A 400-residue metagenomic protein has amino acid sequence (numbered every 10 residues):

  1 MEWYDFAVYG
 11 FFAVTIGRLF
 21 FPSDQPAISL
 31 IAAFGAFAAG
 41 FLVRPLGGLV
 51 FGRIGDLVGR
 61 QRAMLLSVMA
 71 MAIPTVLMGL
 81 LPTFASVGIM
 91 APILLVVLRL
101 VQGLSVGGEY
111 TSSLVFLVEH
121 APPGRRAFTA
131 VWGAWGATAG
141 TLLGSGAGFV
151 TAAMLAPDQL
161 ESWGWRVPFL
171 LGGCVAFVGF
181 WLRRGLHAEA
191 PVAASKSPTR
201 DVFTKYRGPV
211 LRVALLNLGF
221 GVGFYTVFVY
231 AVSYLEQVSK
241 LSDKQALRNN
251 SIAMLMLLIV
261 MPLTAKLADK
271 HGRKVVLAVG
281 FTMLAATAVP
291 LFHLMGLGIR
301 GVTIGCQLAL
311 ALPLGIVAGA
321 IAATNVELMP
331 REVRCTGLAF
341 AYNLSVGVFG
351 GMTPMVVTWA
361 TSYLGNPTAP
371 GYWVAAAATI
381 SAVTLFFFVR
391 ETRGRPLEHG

Functional and structural regions predicted by a protein language model:
G10, R207-L257, G350-P354: Extracytoplasmic gate region of multi-pass secondary transporters
A13-L46: Extracellular/periplasmic helix-loop-helix junction of adjacent transmembrane segments in MFS-like secondary
G48-G59, M261-R273: Helix-to-loop junctions at the C-terminal end of transmembrane segments in multipass secondary transporters
L57-V68, K270-F281: Cytoplasmic membrane-interface "Motif A"-like loop-to-helix N-cap segments of 12-TM Major Facilitator Superfamily
M69-V87, T282-G298: C-terminal ends and interior cores of transmembrane alpha-helices in multi-pass membrane transporters/permeases
F128-A152, A341-T353: Glycine-rich segments within core transmembrane alpha-helices of 12-TM secondary carriers
K274-I321: C-terminal transmembrane helical hairpin of 12-TM major facilitator-type secondary transporters
E332-Y363: A late C-terminal transmembrane helix in Major Facilitator Superfamily
